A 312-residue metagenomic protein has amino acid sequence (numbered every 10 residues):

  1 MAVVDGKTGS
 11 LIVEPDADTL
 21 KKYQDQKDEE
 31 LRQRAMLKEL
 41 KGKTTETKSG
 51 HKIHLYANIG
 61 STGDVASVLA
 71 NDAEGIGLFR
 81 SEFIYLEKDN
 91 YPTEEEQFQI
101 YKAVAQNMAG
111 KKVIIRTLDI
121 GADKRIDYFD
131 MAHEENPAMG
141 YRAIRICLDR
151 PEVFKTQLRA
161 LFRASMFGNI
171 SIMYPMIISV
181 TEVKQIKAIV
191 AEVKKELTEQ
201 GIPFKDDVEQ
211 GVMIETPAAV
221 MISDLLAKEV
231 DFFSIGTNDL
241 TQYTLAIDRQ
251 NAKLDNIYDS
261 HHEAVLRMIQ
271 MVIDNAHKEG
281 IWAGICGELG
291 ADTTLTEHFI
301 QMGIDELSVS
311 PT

Functional and structural regions predicted by a protein language model:
M1-G6: Conformationally flexible catalytic loops at phosphate/diphosphate-handling active centers
T8-S10, K112: Structural motif
L11-H51: Phosphate/diphosphate-binding glycine-rich loops and adjacent basic-rich segments that engage nucleotide
R34-T312: Conserved alpha/beta-domain cores
